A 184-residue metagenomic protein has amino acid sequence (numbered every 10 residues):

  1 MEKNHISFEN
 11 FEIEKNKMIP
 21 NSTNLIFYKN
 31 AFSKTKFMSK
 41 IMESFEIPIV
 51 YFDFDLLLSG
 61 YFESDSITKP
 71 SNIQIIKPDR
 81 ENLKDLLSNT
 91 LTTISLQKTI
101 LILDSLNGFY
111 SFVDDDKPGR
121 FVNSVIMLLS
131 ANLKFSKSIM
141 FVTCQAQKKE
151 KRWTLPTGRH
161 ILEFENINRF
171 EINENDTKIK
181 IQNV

Functional and structural regions predicted by a protein language model:
M1-N21: Pre-Walker A adenine-sensing motif
I19-T90: Conserved P-loop
L25, I100-D104, F141: Structural motif
E46, T68-P70, L96, F135 (+1 more regions): Short, well-ordered coil/turn elements that cap or connect secondary structure elements
L57-L58, N107-F109, K148: Short, catalytically relevant binding-site loops at active-site mouths
E63, V113-D115, T154: Short amphipathic alpha-helical segments
P78-S136: Phosphate-binding/switch loop-helix module in NTP-utilizing enzymes
F135-V184: Phosphate-binding/switch region of NTP-binding enzymes
